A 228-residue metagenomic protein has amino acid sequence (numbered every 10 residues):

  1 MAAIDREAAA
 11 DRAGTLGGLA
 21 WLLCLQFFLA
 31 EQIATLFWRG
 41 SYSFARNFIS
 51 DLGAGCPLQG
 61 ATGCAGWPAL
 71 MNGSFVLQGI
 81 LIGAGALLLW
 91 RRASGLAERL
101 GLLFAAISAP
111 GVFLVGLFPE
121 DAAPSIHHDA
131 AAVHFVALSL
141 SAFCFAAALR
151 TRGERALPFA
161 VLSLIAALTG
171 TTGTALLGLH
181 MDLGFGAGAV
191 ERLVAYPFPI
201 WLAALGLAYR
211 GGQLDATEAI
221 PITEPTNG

Functional and structural regions predicted by a protein language model:
M1-A13: Short, Lys/Arg-rich, polar N-terminal cytosolic tail immediately upstream of the first transmembrane signal-anchor
D11-G40: N-terminal signal-anchor transmembrane alpha helix
C24, L77-A84, V136-F145, Y196-R210: Hydrophobic cores of alpha-helical transmembrane segments in multi-pass inner/ER membrane proteins, independent
L36-S50: Interfacial/capping segments of alpha-helical transmembrane domains
A54-I80: Interfacial helix-start motif at the membrane-water boundary
A84-A109: Cytoplasmic juxtamembrane regions at transmembrane-helix boundaries
A105-A147: Membrane-proximal helix-loop-helix units in multi-pass membrane proteins
F145-G228: Terminal transmembrane helical module of multi-pass membrane proteins
